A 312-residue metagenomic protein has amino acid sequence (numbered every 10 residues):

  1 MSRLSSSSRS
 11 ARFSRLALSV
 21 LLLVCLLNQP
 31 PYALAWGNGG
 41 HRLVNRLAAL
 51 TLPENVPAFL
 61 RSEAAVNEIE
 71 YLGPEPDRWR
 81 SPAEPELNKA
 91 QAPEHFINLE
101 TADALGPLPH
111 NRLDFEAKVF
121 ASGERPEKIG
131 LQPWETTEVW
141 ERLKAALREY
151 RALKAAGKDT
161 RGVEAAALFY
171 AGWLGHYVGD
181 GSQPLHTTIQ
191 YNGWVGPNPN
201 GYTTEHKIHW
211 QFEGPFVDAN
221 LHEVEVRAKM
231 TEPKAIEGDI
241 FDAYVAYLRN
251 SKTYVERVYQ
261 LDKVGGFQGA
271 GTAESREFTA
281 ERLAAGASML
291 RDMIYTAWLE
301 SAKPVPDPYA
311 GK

Functional and structural regions predicted by a protein language model:
M1-R12: N-terminal secretory signal peptides that target proteins for export/translocation
S10, S19-L22, A48-A49: Enrichment for repetitive, rod-forming helical segments
S10-L16, R42: Hydrophobic alpha-helical segments, especially transmembrane helices and their immediate juxtamembrane helical caps
S14-Q29: Bacterial N-terminal signal peptides
P31-W173, T187-A284, M289-K312: N-terminal, motif-rich segments that launch catalysis or mediate targeting to/interaction with membranes, typified by
W173, Y177, G181-Q183: Catalytic glutamate of the conserved HExxH
